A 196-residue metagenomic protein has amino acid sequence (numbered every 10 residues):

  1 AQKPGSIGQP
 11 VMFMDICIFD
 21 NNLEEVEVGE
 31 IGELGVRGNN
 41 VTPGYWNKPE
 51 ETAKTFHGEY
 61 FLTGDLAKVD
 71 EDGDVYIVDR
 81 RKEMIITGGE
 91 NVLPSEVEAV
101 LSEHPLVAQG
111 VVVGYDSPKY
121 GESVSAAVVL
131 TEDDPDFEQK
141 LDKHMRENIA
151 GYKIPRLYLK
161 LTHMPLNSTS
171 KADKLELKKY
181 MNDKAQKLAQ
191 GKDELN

Functional and structural regions predicted by a protein language model:
A1-V75, R81-M84, V97-E98: Conserved AMP-binding/adenylate-forming
I16, Q109-G110, Y158: Generic structural signal for residues in well-ordered beta-strands
L23, M145, S170: Conserved S/T- and glycine-rich ATP-binding loop of Class I adenylate-forming
E27-E30, G121-S123, K171: Short glycine/proline-enriched turns and hinge-like loops at secondary-structure junctions
G38, P43-G44, L66-K153, H163 (+1 more regions): AMP-binding/adenylate-forming catalytic core of the ANL superfamily
T63, T87, N167-T169: Ser/Thr-glycine-rich phosphate-binding loops at phosphate-binding pockets of nucleotides, nucleotide cofactors
I149-K171, Q190-N196: AMP-binding/adenylate-forming catalytic domain of the ANL superfamily
M181-G191: A short, polar/charged loop-to-alpha-helix boundary motif
